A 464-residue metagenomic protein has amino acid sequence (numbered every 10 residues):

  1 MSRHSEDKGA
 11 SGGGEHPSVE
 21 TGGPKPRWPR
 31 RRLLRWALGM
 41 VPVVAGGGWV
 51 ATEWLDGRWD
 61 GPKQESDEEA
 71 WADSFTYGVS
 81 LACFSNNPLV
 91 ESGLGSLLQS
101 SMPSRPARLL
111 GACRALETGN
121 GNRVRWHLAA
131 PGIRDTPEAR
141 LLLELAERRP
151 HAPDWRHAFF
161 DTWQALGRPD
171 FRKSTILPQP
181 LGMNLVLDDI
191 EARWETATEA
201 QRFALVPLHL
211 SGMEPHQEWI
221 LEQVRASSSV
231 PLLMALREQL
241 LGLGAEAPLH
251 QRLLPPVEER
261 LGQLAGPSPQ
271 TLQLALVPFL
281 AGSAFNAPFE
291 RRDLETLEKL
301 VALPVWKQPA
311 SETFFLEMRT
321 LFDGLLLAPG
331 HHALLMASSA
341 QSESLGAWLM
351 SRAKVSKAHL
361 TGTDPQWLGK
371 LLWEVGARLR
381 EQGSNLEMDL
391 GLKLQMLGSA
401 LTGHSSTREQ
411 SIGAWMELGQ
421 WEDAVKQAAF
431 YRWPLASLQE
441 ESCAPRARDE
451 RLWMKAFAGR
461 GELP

Functional and structural regions predicted by a protein language model:
M1-W28, M40-A45: N-terminal secretory signal peptides
G22-W28, L55, N120-N122, P153: Intrinsically disordered, low-complexity regions enriched in serine, threonine, proline and polar/charged residues
P29-L34: N-terminal export leaders
V41-W49, Q366-K370: Surface-exposed flexible segments
G46-G61: Membrane-interface motif at the C-terminal end of an N-terminal transmembrane signal
W59-G95, S101-R105, L110-N122, I133-P137 (+1 more regions): Short acidic linear motifs
